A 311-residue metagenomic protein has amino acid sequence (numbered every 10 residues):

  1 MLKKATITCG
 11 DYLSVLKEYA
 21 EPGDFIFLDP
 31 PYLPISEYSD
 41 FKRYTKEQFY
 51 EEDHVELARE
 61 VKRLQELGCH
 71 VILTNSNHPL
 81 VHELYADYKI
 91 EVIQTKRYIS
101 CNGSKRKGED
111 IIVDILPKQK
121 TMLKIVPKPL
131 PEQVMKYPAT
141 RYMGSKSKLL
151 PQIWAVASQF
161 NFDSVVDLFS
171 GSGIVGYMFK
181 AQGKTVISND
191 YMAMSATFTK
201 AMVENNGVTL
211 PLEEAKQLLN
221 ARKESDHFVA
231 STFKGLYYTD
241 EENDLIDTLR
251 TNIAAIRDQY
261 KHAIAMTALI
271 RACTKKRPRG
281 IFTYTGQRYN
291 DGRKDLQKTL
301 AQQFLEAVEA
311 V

Functional and structural regions predicted by a protein language model:
M1-K42, E56, L64-L67, L130 (+1 more regions): SAM-dependent nucleic-acid methyltransferase catalytic core
L2-T6, V61, Q65-V71, N161-V165 (+1 more regions): Short active-site oxyanion
T6-T8, E91, I187: General small-molecule cofactor/ligand-binding pocket signal
S14, Y32, H78, S170 (+1 more regions): Short, glycine/acidic-enriched loop or turn micro-motifs at the edges of active sites
P22-E109: Conserved acidic-Pro-Pro-aromatic motif
G103, M122-F169, I174-A181, N205: S-adenosyl-L-methionine
D110-K120: Conserved beta strand-loop-helix elements of the APE1-like EEP
D163-L236, T248-T251, Y289-A301: SAM cofactor-binding core of SAM-dependent methyltransferases, primarily the Rossmann-like beta-alpha-beta module
